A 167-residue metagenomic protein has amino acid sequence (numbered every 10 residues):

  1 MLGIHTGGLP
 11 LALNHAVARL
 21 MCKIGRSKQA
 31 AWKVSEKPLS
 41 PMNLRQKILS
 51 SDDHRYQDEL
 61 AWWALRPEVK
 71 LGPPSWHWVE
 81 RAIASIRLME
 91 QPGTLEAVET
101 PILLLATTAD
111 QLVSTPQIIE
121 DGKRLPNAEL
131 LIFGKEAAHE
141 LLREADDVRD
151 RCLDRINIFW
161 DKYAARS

Functional and structural regions predicted by a protein language model:
M1-K70: Alpha/beta-hydrolase-fold enzymes
L11-L13, E120-K123: Glycine-rich, phosphate-binding/catalytic loops in enzymes
H54, P73, H77, P116 (+1 more regions): Conserved active-site and cofactor/substrate-binding residues in soluble primary-metabolism enzymes
P74-T94: Active-site nucleophile elbow and catalytic-triad environment of alpha/beta-hydrolase enzymes
L95-V98, K123-P126: Short, conserved loop/helix-junction motifs that constitute active-site signature segments in enzyme catalytic cores
V98, L104-A106, D110: Short beta-strand/loop motif that positions the catalytic acidic residue of the alpha/beta-hydrolase fold
Q111-Q117: Conserved alpha/beta-hydrolase "acid-adjacent" motif
A128-S167: Catalytic active-site module of serine/aspartate enzymes centered on a nucleophile-bearing elbow/loop
